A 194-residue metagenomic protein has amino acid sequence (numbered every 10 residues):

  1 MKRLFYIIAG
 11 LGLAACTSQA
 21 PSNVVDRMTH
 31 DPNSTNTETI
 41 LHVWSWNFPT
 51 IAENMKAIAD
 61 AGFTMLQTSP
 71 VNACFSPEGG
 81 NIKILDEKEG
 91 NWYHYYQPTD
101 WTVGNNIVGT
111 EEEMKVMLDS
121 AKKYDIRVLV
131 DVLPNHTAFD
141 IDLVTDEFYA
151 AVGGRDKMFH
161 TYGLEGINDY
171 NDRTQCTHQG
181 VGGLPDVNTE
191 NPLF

Functional and structural regions predicted by a protein language model:
K2-A9: Sec-dependent signal peptide recognition, specifically the positively charged N-region followed immediately by
A14-A15: C-terminal motif of bacterial Sec signal peptides marking the signal peptidase cleavage site
S18: Short, conserved catalytic or interaction motifs in soluble domains
P21-N23: Intrinsically disordered, low-complexity repeat and linker tracts
D26-E53, A61-F194: Substrate-binding/active-site clefts of carbohydrate-active enzymes
